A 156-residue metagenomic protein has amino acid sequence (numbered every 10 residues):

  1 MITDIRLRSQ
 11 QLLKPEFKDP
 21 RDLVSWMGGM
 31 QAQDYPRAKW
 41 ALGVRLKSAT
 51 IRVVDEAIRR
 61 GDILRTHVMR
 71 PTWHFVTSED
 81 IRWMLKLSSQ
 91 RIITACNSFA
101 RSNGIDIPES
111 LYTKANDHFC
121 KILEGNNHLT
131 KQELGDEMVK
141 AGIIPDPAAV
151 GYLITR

Functional and structural regions predicted by a protein language model:
M1-D146: Phosphate-backbone binding and catalysis cores of DNA-processing enzymes
P147-R156: Loop-centered beta-sheet repeat module
